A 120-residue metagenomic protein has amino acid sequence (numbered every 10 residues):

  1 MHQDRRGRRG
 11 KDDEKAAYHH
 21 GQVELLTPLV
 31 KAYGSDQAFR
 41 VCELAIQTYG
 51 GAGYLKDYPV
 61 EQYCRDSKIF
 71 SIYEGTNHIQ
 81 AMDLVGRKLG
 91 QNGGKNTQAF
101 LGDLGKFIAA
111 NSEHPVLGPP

Functional and structural regions predicted by a protein language model:
M1-P120: Flavin-dependent oxidoreductase catalytic core characteristic of acyl-CoA dehydrogenase/oxidase-like enzymes
